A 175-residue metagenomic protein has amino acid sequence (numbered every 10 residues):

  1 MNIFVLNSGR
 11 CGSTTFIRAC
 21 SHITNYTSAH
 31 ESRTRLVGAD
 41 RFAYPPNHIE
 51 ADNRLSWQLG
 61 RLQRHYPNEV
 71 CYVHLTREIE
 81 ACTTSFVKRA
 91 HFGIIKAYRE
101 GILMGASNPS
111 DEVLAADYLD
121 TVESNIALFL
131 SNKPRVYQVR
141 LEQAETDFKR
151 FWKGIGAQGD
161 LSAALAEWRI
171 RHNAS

Functional and structural regions predicted by a protein language model:
M1-C11, T15-R89, N125, S131-N132: PAPS-dependent sulfotransferase catalytic domain
A29, Q138-V139, A163: Short, hydrophobic secondary-structure boundary micro-motifs
T34, E142, L165: Residue-level "edge-of-site" marker
V37-A39, D147, I170: Short secondary-structure boundary/hinge segments and terminal tails
H48-E50, Y137-R140: Short catalytic-loop micro-motif centered on adjacent basic/acidic residues
L59-L128, K133-Q138, E145-G159: PAPS-dependent sulfotransferase catalytic domain
G159-S175: C-terminal accessory extensions appended to soluble enzyme cores
